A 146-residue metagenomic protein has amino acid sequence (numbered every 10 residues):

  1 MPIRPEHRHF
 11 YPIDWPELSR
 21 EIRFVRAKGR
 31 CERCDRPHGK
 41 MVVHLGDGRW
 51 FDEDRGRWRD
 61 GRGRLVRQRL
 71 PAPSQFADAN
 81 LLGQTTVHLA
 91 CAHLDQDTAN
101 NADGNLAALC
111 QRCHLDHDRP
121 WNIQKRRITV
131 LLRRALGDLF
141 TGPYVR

Functional and structural regions predicted by a protein language model:
M1-L18, A77-A92: Short, charged low-complexity linear segments at domain edges
P16-A27, A99-A102: Short, flexible, mixed-charge glycine/proline-rich loop motifs that serve as phosphate/nucleic-acid-contacting
D35-A108: Histidine-centered nuclease catalytic patch
D35-V42, L106-T129: Short Cys/His-centered divalent metal-binding micro-motifs
G48-R49, R57-D60, H117, L132-L139 (+1 more regions): Alpha-helix boundary/capping detector
G104-N105, N122-R146: A detector for short metal-coordination/catalytic motifs
